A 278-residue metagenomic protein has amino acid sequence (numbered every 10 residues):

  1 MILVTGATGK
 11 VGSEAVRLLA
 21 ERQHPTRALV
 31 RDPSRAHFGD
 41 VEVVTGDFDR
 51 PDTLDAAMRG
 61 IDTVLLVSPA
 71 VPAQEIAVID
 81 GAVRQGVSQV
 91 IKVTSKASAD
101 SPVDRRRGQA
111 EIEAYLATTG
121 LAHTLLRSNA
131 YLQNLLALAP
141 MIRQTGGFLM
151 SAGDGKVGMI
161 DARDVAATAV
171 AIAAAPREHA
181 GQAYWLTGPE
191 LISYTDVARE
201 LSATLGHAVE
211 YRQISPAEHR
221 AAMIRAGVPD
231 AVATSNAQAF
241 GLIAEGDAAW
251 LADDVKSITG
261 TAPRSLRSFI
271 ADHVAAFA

Functional and structural regions predicted by a protein language model:
I2-V41, D49-T63, S68-Q89, K96-E210 (+4 more regions): Oxidoreductase cofactor-interface core, primarily capturing Rossmann-like NAD(P)-dependent enzymes
T45: N-terminal Rossmann-like NAD(P) cofactor-binding subdomain of oxidoreductases, focused on the glycine-rich
A217-A278: A hydrophobic C-terminal alpha-helical subdomain
